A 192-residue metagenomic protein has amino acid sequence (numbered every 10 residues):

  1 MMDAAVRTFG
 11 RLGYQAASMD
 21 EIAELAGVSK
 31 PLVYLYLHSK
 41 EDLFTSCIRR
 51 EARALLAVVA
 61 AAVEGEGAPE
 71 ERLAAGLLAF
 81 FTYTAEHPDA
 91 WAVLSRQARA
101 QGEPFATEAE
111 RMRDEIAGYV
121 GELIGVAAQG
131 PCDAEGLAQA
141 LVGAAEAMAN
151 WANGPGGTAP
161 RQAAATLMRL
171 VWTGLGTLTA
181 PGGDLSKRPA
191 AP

Functional and structural regions predicted by a protein language model:
A4, T8-D42, S46: Helix-turn-helix
M19, E41, T45, R49 (+6 more regions): Short, structured helix-loop boundary elements
L37, R96-Q101: Short helix-capping/turn signature of helix-turn-helix
S46, A57-D89, L137-L141, A164: Hydrophobic alpha-helical connector segments
R53-L56, E103-A128, E135-Q139, Q162-T173: Amphipathic alpha-helical packing segments from all-alpha helical-bundle domains
A62-E66, L94-A98, A152-G156: Secondary-structure edge/capping motif, primarily at the C-terminal ends of alpha-helices and the immediately following
T82, E86, G118-V126, A147-P192: C-terminal peripheral helix-coil segments that are non-catalytic and often amphipathic
A92-S95, E103, G183-D184: Short, hydrophobic secondary-structure boundary micro-motifs
